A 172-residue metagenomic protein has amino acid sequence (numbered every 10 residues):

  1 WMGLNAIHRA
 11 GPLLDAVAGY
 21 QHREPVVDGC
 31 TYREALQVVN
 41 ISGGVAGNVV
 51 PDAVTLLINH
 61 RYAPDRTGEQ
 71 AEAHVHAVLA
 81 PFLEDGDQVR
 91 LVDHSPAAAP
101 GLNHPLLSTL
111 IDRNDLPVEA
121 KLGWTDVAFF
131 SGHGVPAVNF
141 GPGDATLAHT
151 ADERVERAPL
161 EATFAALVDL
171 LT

Functional and structural regions predicted by a protein language model:
W1-T172: Metal-dependent amide/peptide-bond hydrolase catalytic core, centered on the "pita-bread" metallohydrolase fold
